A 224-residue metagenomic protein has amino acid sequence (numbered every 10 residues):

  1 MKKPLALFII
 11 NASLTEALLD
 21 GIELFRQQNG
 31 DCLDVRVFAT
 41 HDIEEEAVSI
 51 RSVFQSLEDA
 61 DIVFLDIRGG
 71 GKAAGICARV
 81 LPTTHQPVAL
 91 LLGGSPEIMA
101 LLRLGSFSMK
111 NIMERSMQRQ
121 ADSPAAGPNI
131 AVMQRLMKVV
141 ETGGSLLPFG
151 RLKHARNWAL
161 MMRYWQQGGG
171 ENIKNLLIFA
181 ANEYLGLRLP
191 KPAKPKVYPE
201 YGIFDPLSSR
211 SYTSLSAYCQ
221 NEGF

Functional and structural regions predicted by a protein language model:
M1-F224: An N-terminal assembly and electron-transfer interface module characteristic of large anaerobic redox and radical
